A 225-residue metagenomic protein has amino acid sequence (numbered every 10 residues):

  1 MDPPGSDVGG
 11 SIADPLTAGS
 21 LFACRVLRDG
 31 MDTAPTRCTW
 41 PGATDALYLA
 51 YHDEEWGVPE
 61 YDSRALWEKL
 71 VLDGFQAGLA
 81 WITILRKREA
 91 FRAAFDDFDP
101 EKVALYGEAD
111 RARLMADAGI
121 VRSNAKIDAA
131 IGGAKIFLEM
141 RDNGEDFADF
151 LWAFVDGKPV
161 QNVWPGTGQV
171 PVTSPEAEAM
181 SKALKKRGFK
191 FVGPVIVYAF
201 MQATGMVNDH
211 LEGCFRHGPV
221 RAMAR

Functional and structural regions predicted by a protein language model:
G5, G9-G10, G19, G30: Residue-identity detector for glycine
L21-R225: HhH-family (HhH-GPD) DNA N-glycosylase catalytic core used in base-excision repair
